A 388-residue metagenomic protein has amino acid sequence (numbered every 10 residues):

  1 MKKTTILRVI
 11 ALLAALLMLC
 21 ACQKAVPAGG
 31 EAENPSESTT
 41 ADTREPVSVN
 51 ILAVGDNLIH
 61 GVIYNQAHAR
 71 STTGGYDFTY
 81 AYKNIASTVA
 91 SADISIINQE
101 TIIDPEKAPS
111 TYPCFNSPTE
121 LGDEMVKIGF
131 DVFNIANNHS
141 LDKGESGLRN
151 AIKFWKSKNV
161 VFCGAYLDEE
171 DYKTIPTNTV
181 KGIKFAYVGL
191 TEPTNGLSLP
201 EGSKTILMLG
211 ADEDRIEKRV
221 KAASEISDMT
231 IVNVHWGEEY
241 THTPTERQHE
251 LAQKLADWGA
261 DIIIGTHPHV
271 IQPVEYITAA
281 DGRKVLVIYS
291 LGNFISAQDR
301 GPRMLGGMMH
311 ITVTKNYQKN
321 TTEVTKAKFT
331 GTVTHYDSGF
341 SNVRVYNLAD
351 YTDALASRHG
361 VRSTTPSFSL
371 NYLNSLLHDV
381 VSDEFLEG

Functional and structural regions predicted by a protein language model:
M1-I10: Bacterial N-terminal signal peptides that target proteins for export
M18-A21: C-terminal motif of bacterial Sec signal peptides marking the signal peptidase cleavage site
Q23-G388: Acidic, metal/ion-coordinating pockets
